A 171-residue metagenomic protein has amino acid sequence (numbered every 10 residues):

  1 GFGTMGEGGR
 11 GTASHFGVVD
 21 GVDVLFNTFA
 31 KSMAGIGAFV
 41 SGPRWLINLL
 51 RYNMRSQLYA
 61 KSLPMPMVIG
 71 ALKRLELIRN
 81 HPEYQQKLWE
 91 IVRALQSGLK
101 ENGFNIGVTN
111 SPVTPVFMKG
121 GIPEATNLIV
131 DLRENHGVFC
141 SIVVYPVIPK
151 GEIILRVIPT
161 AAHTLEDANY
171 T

Functional and structural regions predicted by a protein language model:
G1-T4, Q57-L58, F117, V147-P149: Short, small-residue-enriched loops and turns at beta-alpha junctions that line or gate enzyme active sites
G1-W45: Conserved PLP-enzyme active-site core in the AAT-like
H15-D23, Y52, S56, L128: Gly/Ser/Thr-rich active-site loops/lids in small-molecule metabolic enzymes that frequently grip phosphoryl groups
V24-F26, M33-P82: Conserved core segment of the aminotransferase class I/II
L49-Y52, K73, N80-G98, Y170: A non-catalytic, amphipathic alpha-helix used as a structural packing/dimerization or gating element in enzyme scaffolds
L58, E134-F139: A common structural junction motif
Q85-Q96, K100-H136, V147-E152, P159-A161 (+1 more regions): Conserved PLP-binding catalytic core of the aspartate aminotransferase-like
